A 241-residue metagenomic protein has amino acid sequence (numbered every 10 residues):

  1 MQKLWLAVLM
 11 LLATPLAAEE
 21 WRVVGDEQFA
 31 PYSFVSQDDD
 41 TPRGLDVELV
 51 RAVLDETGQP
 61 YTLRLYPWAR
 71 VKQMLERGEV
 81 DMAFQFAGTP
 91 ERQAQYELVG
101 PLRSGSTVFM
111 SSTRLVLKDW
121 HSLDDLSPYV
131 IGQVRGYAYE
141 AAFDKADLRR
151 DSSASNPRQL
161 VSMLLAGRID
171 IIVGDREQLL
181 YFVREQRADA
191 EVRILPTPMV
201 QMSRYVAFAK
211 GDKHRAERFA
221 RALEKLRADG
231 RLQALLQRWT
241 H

Functional and structural regions predicted by a protein language model:
Q2-V8: Sec-dependent signal peptide recognition, specifically the positively charged N-region followed immediately by
A13-P15: N-terminal signal peptide c-region/cleavage motif recognized by signal peptidases
E19-P90, A94-Q95, Q133, R150 (+3 more regions): Extracytoplasmic small-molecule ligand-binding "clamshell" domains of the periplasmic binding protein/Venus flytrap
E27, S104-V108, R184-E224, H241: Periplasmic-binding protein-like
D40-A52, T113-A146, S162, E177-Q178: Bilobed "Venus flytrap"/periplasmic-binding protein-like clamshell domains and structurally analogous long
G44-E56, L117, S127-P128, Y137 (+1 more regions): Extended ligand-binding regions for polar small-molecule ligands
R51, T62-D125, G136-Y139, R193-M199: Acidic, polar ligand-binding/catalytic clefts
R64, A69-D81, E97, K145 (+2 more regions): Short helices/loops that flank or line small-molecule/ion binding pockets
